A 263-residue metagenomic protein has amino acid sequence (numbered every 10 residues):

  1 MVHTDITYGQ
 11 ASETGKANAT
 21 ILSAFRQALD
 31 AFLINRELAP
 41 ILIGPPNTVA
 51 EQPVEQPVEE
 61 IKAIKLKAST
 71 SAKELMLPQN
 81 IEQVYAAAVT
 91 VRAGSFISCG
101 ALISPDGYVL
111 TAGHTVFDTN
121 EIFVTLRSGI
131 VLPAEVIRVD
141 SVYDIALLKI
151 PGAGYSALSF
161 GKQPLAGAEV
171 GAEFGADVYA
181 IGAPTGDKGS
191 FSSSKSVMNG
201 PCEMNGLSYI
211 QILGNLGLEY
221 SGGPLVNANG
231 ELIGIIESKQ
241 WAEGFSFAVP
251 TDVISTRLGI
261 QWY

Functional and structural regions predicted by a protein language model:
M1-F32: Short secondary-structure boundary motifs at beta->alpha junctions and helix caps
V2-A11, V84-G94, I150-K162, S190-Y263: Active-site region of chymotrypsin-like
K16-Q27, L126-I137, D252-Y263: Short, solvent-exposed cationic patches
L22-L29, A88, G113, I145 (+5 more regions): Extracytoplasmic/secreted envelope proteins and their assembly/folding machinery, especially bacterial periplasmic
L29-I41, Y108, A180-A183, G259-Y263: Sec-exported extracytoplasmic/periplasmic mature domains
P45-L102, E121, R257-I260: N-terminal activation segment of mature serine protease catalytic domains
F96-I97, S104-G189, G206-I210, G244 (+1 more regions): Conserved active-site neighborhood of the chymotrypsin/trypsin-like protease fold
G100, L132-E135, S196, G223: Small-residue-enriched segments and motifs
